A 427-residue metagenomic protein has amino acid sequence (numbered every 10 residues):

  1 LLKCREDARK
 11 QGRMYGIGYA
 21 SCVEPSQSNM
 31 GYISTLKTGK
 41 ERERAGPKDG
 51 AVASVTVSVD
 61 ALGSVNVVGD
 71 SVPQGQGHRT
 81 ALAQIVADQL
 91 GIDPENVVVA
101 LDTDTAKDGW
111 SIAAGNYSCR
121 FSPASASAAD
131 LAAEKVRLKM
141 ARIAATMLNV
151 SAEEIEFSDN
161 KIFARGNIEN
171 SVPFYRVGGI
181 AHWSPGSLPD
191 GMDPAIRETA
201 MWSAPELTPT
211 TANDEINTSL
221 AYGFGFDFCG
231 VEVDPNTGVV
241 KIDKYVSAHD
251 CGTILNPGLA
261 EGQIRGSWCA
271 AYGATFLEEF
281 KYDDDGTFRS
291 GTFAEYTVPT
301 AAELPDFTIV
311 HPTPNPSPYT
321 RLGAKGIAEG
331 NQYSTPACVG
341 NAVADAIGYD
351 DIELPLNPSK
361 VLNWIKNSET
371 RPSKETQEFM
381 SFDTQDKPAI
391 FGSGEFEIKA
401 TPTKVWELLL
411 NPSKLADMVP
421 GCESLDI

Functional and structural regions predicted by a protein language model:
L1-S26, D60-L62, Q84-K374: C-terminal catalytic domains of large/alpha subunits in multi-subunit enzymes
A20-S64, G69-Q76, A221: Conserved beta-alpha junction segments in alpha/beta enzyme cores
K40-A45, T211-S219, M380-T384: Short, P/G- and charge-enriched loop/turn segments at secondary-structure junctions
A51-V52, G225-D227, I390: Residues that act as N-cap/strand-start positions at coil-to-secondary-structure junctions
R79-T80: Conserved strand-to-helix beginnings and helix N-cap segments that scaffold or border functional pockets
P372-D426: Hydrophobic ligand-binding cavity/cleft-lining segments
